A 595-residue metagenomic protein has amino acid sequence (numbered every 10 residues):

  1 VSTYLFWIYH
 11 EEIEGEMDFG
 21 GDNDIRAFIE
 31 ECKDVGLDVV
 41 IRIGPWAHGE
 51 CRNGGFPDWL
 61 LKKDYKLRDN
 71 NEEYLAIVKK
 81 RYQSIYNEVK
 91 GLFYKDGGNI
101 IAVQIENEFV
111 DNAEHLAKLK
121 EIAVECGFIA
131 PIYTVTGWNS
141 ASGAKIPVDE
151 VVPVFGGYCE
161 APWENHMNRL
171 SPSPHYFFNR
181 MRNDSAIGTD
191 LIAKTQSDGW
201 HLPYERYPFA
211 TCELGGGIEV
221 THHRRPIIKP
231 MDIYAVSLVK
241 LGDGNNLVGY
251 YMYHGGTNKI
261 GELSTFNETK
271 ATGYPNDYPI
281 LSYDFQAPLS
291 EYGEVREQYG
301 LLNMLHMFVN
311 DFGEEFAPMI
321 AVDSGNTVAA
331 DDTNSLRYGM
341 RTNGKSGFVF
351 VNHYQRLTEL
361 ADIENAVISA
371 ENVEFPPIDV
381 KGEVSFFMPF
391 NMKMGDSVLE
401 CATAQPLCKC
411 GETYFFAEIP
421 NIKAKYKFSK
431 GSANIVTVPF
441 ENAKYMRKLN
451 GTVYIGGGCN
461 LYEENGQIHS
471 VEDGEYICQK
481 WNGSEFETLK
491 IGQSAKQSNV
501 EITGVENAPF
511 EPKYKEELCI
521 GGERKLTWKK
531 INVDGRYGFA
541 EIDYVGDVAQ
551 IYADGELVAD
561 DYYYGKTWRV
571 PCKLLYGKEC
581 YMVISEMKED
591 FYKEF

Functional and structural regions predicted by a protein language model:
S2-R52, K120-E125: Aromatic-lined substrate-binding rim segments of carbohydrate-active enzymes
Y4, Y9-E16, G21, G49-E73 (+1 more regions): Aromatic- and acidic-residue-enriched carbohydrate-binding clefts of CAZyme catalytic domains
K63, Y74-L92, D96-Q104, V110-A123 (+7 more regions): Carbohydrate-binding surfaces of carbohydrate-active enzymes
L119-P230: Noncatalytic carbohydrate-binding groove/subsite architecture in carbohydrate-active enzymes
N365-S369, Y426, V545-V558: Short, surface-exposed beta-strand/strand-loop-strand elements in extracellular ectodomains
V533-A553, D561-Y562, Y581-I584: Aromatic-lined ligand-binding clefts that engage carbohydrates, nucleic acids, or primary amines
T567-L575: Exposed aromatic-hydrophobic patches
E586-K593: Short acidic/polar inter-strand loop motif in beta-rich domains
